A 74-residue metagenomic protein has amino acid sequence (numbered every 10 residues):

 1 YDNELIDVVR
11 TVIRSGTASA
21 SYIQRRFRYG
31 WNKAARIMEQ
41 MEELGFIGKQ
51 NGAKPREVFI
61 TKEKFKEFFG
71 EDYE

Functional and structural regions predicted by a protein language model:
Y1-E74: C-terminal intrinsically disordered, low-complexity extensions immediately downstream of enzyme catalytic cores
